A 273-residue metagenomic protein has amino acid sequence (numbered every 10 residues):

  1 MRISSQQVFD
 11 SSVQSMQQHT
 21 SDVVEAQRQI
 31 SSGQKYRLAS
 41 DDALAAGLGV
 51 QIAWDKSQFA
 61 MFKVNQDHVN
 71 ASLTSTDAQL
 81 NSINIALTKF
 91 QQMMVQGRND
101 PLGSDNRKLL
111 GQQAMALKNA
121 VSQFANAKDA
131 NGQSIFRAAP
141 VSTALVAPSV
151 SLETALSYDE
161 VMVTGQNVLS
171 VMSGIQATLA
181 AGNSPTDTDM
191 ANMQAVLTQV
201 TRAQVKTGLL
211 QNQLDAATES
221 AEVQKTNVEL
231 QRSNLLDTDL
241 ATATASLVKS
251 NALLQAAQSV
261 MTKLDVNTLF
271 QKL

Functional and structural regions predicted by a protein language model:
M1-R137, A177-L273: Amphipathic alpha-helical polymerization modules
A139-A181: Cysteine-poor, low-complexity segments in flexible/peripheral regions
